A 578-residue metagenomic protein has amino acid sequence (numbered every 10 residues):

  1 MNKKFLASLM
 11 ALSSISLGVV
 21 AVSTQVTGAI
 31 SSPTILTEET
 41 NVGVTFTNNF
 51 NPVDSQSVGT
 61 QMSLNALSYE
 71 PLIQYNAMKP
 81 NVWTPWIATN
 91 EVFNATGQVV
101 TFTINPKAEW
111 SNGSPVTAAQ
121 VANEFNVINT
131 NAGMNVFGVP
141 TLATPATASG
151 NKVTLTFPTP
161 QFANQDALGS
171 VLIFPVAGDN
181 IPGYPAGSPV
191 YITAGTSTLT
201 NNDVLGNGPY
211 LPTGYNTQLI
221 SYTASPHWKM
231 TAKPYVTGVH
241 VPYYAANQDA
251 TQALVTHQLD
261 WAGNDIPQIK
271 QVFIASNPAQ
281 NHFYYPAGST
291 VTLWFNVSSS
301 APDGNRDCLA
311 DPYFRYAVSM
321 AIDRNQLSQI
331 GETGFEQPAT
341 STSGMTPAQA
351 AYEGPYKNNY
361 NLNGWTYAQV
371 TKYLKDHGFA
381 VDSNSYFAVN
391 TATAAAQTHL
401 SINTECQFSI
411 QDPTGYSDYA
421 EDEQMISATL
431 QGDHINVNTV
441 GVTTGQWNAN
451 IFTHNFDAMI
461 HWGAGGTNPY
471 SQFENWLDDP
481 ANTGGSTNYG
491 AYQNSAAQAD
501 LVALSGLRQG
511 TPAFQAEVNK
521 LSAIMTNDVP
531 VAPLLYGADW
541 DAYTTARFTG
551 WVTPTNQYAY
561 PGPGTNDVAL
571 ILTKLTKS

Functional and structural regions predicted by a protein language model:
E39-A95, N126, L205-G206: N-terminal lobe/hinge region of extracytoplasmic solute-binding protein
V58, A77-M78, L172-P234, G238 (+3 more regions): Gly/Pro-rich hinge or "lid" segments in bacterial periplasmic/extracellular proteins
T89-G133, S149-T156, A250-T256, D307-D311 (+1 more regions): Aromatic- and charge-enriched surface segment that lines or borders ligand/interaction sites
F137-P189, A546: Surface-exposed binding/hinge segments that line and control ligand-binding clefts or catalytic entry sites
T198, P226-V272, S427, N436-N438 (+1 more regions): Ligand-site clamp/hinge motif
Y313-Y316, S328, N363, G432-W447 (+2 more regions): Extracytoplasmic/peripheral linker and loop segments enriched in polar/acidic and small residues with frequent Thr/Pro
Q337-V389, A394-A395, T414-E421, Q509 (+1 more regions): Structural transition elements
Y543-S578: Long beta-strand-rich cores associated with HINT superfamily self-processing modules
